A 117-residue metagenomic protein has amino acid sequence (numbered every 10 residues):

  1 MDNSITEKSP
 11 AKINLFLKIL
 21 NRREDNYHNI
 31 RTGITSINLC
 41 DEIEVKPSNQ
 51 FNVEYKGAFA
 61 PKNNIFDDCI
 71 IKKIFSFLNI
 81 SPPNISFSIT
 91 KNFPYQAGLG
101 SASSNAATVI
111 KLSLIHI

Functional and structural regions predicted by a protein language model:
M1-A97, S101: ATP-binding N-lobe of GHMP and related small-molecule kinases
N105: Conserved cofactor-binding/catalytic machinery of classical short-chain dehydrogenase/reductase
I115-I117: Conserved small/polar residues in nucleotide/adenosyl-binding loops
